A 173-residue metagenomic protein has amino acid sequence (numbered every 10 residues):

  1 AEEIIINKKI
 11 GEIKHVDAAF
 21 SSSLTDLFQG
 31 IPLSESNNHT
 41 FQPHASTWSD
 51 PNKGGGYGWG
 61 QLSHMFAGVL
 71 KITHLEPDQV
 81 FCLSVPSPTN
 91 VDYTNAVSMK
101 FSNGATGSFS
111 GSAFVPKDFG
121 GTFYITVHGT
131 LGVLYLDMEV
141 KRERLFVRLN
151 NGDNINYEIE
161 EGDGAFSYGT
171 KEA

Functional and structural regions predicted by a protein language model:
A1-F81, P88: Predominantly a Rossmann-like dinucleotide-binding segment in NAD(P)-dependent oxidoreductases
K9-I10, D163-A173: Short, intrinsically disordered, charge-balanced linker/junction segments flanking boundaries in proteins
E12, S108, Y135-L136, I155-E158: A sequence-level detector of short linear motifs
A18-F20, G111, G129, I159: Active-site donor-binding loop signature of nucleotide-sugar glycosyltransferases
L33, H128-G129, N156-Y157: Juxtamembrane/interface motifs at transmembrane-helix termini
K53-W59, Y157-Y168: A short glycine-threonine-serine/GTX helix/turn-capping micro-motif
G60, H64-R144, G169-A173: Contiguous beta-strand/loop segments that form the cofactor/metal-binding neighborhood of enzyme cores
S102, L149-G152: C-terminal helix-rich "cap/oligomerization" subdomain common to oxidoreductases
